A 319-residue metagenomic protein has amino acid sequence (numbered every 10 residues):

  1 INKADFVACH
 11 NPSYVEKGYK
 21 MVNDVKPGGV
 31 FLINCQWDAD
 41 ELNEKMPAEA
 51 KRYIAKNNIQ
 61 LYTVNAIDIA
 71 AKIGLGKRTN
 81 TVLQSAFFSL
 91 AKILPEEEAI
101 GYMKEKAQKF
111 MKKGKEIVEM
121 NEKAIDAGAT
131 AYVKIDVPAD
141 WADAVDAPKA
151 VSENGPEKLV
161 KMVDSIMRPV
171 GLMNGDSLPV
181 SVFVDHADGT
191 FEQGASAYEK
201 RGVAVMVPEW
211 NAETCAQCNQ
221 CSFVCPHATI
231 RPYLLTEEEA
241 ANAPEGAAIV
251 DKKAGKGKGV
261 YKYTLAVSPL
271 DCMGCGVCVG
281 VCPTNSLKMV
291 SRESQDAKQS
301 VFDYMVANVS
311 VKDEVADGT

Functional and structural regions predicted by a protein language model:
I1-V170, E239-E245, V250, Q299-S300 (+1 more regions): Active-site cofactor/cluster-binding pocket
G74-T81, A86, Q217-F223, V277-G280: Conserved phosphate/anionic-ligand binding catalytic regions in large, soluble enzymes, centered on
A99, G114-C272, V279-V281, N285-T319: Ferredoxin-type iron-sulfur electron-transfer modules and their immediate structural context
